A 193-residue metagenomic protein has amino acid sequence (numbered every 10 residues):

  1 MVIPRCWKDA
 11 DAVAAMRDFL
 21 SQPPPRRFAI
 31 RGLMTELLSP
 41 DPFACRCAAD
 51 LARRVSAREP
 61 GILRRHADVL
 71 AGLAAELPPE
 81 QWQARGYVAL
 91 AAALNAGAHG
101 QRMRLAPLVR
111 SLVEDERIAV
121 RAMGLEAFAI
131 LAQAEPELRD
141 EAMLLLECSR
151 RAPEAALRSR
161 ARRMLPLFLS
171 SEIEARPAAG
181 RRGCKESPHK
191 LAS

Functional and structural regions predicted by a protein language model:
M1-S193: Alpha-helical scaffold domains
